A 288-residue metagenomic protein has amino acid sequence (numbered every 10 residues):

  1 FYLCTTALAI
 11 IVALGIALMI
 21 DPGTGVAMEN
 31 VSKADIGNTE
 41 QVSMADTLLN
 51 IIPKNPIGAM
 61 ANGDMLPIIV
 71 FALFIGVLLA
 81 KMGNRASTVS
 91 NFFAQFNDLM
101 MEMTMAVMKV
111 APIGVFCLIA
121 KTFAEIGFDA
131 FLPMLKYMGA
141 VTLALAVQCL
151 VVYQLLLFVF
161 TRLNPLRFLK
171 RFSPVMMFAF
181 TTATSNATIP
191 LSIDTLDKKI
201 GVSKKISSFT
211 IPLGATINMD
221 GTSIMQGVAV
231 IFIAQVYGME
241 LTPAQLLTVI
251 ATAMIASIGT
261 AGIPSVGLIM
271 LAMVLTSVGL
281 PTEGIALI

Functional and structural regions predicted by a protein language model:
F1-L169: Signature of multi-pass transmembrane helix bundles
F1-T6, F96-N97, L135-V152, R171-F178 (+2 more regions): Small-residue-enriched core segments of transmembrane alpha-helices in multipass membrane transport and channel
T5, E102-K109, A144, F178 (+2 more regions): Membrane-embedded alpha-helical bundles that form the substrate/pore pathway in multi-pass transport systems
G25, G227-I288: Transmembrane alpha-helical segments and their short flanking loops that form helix-hairpins/helix-helix interfaces
M44-A45, G63-P67, M105-M108, L143-A144 (+5 more regions): Membrane-interfacial loop-to-helix junctions in multi-pass transporters
M108-T122, T181-A187, E283-L287: Hydrophobic alpha-helical transmembrane segments in multi-pass integral membrane proteins
V175-S257: Helix-loop-helix junctions within the multi-pass membrane cores of secondary transporters/permeases
